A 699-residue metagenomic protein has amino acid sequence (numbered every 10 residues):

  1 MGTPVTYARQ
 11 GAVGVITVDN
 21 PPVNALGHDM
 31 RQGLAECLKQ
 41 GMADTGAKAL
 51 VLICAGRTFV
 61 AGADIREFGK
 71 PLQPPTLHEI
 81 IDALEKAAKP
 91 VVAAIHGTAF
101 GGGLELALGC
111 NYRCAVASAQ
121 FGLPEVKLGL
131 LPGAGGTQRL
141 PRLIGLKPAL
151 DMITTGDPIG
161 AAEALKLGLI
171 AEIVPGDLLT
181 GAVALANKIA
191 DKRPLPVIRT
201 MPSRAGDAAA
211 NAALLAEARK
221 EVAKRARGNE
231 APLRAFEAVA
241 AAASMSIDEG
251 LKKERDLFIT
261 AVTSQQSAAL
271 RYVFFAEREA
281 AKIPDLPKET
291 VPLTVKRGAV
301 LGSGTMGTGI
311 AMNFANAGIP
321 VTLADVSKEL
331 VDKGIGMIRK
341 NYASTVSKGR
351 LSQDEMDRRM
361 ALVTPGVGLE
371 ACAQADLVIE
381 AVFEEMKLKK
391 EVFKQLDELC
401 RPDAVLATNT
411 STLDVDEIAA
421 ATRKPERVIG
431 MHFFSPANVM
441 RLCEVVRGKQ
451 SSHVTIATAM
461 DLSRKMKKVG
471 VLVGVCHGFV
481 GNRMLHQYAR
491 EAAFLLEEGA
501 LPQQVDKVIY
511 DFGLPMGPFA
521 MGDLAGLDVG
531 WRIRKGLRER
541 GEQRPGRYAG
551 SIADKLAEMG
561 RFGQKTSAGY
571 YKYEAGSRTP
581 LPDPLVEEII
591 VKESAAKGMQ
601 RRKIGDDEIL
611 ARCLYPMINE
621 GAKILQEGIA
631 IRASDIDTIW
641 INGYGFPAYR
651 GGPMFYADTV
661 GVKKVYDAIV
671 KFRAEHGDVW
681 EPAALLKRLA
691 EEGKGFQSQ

Functional and structural regions predicted by a protein language model:
M1-I53, P71, E79-D82: Conserved CoA-thioester-binding segment of acyl-CoA-metabolizing enzymes
D19, P71-T76, A87, A115-A117 (+3 more regions): N-terminal glycine-rich phosphate-binding loop for ADP-containing cofactors
L52-I53, V60, F68, A93 (+3 more regions): Redox-cofactor binding/interface segments in oxidoreductases and associated redox assembly factors
I53-A83, A99, K127-L130: Glycine- (often His-adjacent) and acidic-residue-rich active-site loop that binds/positions the CoA thioester
A93, G97-G103: Gly/Ser-rich catalytic serine loop of serine hydrolases
